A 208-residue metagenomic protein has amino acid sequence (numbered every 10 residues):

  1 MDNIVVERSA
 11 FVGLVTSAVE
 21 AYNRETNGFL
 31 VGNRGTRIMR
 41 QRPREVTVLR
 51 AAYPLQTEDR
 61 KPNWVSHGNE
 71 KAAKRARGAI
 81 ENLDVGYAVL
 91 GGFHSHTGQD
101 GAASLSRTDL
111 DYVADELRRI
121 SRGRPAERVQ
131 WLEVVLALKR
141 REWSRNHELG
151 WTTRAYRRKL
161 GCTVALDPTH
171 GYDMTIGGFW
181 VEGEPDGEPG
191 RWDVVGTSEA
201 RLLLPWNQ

Functional and structural regions predicted by a protein language model:
M1-G91, S95-Q208: MPN/JAMM (Mov34/JAB) isopeptidase/deubiquitinase module and associated MPN-bearing subunits/adaptors in ubiquitin
